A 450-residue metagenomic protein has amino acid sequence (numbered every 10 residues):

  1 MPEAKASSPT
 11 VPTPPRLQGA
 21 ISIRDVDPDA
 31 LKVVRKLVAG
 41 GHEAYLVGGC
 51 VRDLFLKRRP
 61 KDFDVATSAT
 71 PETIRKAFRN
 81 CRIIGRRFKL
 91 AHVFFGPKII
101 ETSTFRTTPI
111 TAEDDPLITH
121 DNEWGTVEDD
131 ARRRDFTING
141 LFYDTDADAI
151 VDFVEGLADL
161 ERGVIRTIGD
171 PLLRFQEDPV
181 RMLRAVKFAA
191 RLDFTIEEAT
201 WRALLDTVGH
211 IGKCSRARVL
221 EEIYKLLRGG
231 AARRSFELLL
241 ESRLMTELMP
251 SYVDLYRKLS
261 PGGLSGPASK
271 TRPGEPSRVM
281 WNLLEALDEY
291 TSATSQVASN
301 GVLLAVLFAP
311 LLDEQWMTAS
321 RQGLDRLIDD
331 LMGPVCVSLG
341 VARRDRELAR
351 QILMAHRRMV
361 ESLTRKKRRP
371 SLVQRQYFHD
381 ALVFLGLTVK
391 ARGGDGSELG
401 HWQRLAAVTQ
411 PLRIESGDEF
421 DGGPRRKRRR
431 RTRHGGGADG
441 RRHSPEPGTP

Functional and structural regions predicted by a protein language model:
M1-P450: Catalytic cores of the polymerase beta-like nucleotidyltransferase superfamily and closely associated nucleotide
